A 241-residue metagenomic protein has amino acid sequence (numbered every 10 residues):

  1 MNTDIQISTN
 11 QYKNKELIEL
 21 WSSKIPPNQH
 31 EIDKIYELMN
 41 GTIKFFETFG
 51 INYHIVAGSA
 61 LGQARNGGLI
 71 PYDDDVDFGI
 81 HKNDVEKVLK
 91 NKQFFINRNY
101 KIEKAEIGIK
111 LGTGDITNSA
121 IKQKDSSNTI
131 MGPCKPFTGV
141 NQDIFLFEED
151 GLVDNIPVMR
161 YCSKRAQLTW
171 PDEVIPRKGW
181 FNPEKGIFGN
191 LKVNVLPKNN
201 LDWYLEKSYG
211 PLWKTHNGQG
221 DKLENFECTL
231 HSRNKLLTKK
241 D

Functional and structural regions predicted by a protein language model:
M1-L38: N-terminal regions immediately upstream of nucleotidyltransferase
S8, K13, E31-K34, I51-G62 (+1 more regions): Short, well-structured secondary-structure segments
K24-F49, F95-W203, S208, H216-K240: Conserved catalytic core of two-metal-ion nucleotidyltransferases
I43-V76, V85: Active-site nucleotide-donor binding segment shared across nucleotidyl transfer reactions
A64, H81-N83, L196: Generic hydrophobic alpha-helical membrane-span motif
I70-P71, Q93-I96: Short, surface-exposed basic-aromatic patches at helix termini and helix-loop junctions that form
D75-I80, V193: Short cationic amphipathic helices and targeting signals
H81, E86-N91: Short amphipathic alpha-helices within nucleic acid-binding modules
